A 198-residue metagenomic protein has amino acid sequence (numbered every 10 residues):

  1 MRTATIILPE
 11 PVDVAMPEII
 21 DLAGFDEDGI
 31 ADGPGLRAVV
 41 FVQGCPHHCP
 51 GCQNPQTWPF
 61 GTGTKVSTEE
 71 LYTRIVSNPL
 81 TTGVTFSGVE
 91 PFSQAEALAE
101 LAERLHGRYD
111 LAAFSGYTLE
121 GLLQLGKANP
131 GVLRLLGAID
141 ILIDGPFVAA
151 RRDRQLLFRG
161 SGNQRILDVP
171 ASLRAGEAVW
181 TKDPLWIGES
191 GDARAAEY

Functional and structural regions predicted by a protein language model:
R2-F41, P50, N54-F60, A178-V179 (+1 more regions): N-terminal [4Fe-4S]-dependent radical SAM core
D13-F25, L36-R37, N54-L135: Conserved Radical SAM active-site core
D26, S115, P146, P170: Residues at the C-termini of beta-strands that transition into short coil/loop
P91, F147-A149: Short glycine-rich anion-binding loops that position phosphate/pyrophosphate groups of nucleotides and phosphorylated
Q94-L98, A102-E103, R152-Y198: P-loop/Walker A phosphate-binding loop and immediately adjacent motor/lid segment at beta-alpha junctions
D140: Receiver (REC) domain switch/active-site residues of two-component response regulators
